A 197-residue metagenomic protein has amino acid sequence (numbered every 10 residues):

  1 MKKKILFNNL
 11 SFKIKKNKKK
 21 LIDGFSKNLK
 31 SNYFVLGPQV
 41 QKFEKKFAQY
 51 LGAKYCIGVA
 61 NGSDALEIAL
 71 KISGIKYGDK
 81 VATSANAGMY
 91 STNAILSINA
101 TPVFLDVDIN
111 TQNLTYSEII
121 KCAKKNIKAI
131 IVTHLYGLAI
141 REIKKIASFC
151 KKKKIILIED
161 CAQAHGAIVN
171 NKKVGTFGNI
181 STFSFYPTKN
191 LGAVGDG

Functional and structural regions predicted by a protein language model:
M1-I72, K76, S97-I98, A123 (+3 more regions): Conserved PLP-binding active-site segment in aminotransferase class I/II-type PLP enzymes
F7-N9, G58, F104-D106, F183-S184: Structural signal for conserved beta-strand scaffold positions within catalytic alpha/beta enzyme cores
L10, A65, V107-I109, L135 (+3 more regions): Generic detector of well-ordered alpha-helical packing
F47, A65, V81-S84, I95 (+1 more regions): Hydrophobic alpha-helical segments that mediate membrane insertion or helix-helix packing
K71-C161, I168: PLP-dependent aminotransferase-like
E159-V194: Conserved active-site segment immediately N-terminal to the catalytic lysine that forms the internal aldimine
